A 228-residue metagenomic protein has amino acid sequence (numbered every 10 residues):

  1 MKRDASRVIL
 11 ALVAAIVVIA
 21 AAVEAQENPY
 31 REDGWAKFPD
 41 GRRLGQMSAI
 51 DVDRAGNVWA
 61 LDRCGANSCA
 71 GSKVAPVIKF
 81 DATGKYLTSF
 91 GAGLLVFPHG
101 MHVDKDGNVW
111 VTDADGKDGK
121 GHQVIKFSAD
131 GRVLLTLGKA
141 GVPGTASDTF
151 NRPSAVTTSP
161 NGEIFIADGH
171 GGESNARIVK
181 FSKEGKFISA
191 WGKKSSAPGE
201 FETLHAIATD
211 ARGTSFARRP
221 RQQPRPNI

Functional and structural regions predicted by a protein language model:
M1-S6: N-terminal secretory signal peptides that target proteins for export/translocation
V8-I9, G45: Short beta-strand-initiation
I9-A20: Bacterial N-terminal signal peptides
V23-I228: Eukaryotic scaffold repeat domains enriched in small/polar residues
